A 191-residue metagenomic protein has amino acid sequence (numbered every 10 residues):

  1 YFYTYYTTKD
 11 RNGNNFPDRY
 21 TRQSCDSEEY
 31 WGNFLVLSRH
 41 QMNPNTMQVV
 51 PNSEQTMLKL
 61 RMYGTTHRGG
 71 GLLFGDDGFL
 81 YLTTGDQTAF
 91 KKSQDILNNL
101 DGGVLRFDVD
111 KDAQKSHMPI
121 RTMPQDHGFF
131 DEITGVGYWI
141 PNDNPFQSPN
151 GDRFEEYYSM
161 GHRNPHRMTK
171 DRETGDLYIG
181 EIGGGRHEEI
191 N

Functional and structural regions predicted by a protein language model:
Y1-N191: Surface loops at the rim/top face of extracytoplasmic beta-rich domains
